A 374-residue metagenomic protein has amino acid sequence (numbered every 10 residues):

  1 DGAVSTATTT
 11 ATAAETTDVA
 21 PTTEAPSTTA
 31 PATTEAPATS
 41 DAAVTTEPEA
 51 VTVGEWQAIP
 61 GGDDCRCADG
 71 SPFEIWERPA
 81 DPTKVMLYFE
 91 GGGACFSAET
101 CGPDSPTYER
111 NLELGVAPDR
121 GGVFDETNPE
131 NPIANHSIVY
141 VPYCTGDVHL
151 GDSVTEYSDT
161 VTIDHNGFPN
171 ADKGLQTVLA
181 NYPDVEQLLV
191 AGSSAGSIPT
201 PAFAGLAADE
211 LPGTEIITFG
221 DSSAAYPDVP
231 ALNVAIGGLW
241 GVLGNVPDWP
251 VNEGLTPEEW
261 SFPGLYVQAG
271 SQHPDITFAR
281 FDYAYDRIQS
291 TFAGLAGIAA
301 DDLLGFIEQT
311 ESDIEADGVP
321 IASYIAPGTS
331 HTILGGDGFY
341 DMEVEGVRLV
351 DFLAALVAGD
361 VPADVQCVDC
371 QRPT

Functional and structural regions predicted by a protein language model:
V4-P48: Extracellular mucin-like PTS domains
V44-T374: C-terminal His-loop and adjacent cap/lid subdomain of alpha/beta-hydrolase
